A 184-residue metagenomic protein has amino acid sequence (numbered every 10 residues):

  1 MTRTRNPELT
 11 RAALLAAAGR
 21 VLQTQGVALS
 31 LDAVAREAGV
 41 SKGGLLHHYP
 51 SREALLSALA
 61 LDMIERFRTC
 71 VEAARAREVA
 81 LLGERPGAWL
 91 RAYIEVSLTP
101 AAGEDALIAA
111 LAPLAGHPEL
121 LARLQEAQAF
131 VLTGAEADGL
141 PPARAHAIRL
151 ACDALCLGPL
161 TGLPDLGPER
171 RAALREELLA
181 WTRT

Functional and structural regions predicted by a protein language model:
M1-E8: N-terminal intrinsically disordered/low-complexity leader segments
L9, A13, T24-A54: Helix-turn-helix
L9-A18, L22, V34, L59-F67: Generic hydrophobic, amphipathic alpha-helix propensity
A17-T24, C70-A73, A151-G158: Solvent-exposed, amphipathic alpha-helical segments
L59, M63, F67, P86 (+1 more regions): Hydrophobic/aromatic residues within well-ordered alpha-helical segments
E65-L107: Hydrophobic alpha-helical connector segments
Y93-S97, L107-A112, I148-L155: Short alpha-helical scaffolding segments that buttress acidic/His motifs in well-ordered protein cores
E104, P118-Q125, A129-T184: Hydrophobic/aromatic-rich alpha-helical bundle segments in the mid-to-C-terminal region
